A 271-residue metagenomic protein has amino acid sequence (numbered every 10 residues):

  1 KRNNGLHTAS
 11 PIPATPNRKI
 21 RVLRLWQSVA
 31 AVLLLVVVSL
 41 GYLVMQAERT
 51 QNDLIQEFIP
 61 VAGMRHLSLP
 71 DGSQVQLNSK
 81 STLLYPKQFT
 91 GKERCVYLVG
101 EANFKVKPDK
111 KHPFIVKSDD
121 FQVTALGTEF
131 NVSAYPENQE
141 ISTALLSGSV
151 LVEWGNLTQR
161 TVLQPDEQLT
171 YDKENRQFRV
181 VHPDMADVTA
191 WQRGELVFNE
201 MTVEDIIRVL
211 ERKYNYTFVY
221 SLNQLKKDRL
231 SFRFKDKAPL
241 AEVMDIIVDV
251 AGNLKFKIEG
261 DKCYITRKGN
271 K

Functional and structural regions predicted by a protein language model:
K1-S10: Short alpha-helical interface segments
A9-V29, V36-K271: A residue-level detector for the "anchor" residue at the start of short, highly conserved motifs
